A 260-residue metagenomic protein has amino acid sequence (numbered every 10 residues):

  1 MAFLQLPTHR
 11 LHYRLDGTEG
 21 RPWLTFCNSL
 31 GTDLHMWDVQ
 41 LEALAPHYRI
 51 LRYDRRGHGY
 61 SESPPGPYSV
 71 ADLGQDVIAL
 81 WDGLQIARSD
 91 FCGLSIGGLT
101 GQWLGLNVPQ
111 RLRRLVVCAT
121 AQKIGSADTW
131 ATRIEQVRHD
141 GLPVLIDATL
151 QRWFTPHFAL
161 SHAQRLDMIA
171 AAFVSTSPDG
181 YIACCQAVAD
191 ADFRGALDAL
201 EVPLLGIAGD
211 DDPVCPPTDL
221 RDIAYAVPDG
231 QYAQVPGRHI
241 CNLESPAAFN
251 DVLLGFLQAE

Functional and structural regions predicted by a protein language model:
H9-S63: Conserved HGGG/HGGXW glycine-rich cap/lid loop of the alpha/beta-hydrolase fold
D72-S89: Conserved acidic catalytic loop of the alpha/beta-hydrolase fold
L99-N107, L112-G141: Flexible "cap/lid" loop of the alpha/beta hydrolase fold
G125-D128, D140-D198: Conserved alpha/beta-hydrolase catalytic His-Asp/Glu region
L200, G206-A208: Short beta-strand/loop motif that positions the catalytic acidic residue of the alpha/beta-hydrolase fold
D210-C215: Acidic catalytic loop of the alpha/beta-hydrolase fold
L220-I240: Catalytic histidine neighborhood in serine/cysteine hydrolases with alpha/beta-hydrolase-type architecture
R238-N250: Catalytic histidine-centered segment of alpha/beta-hydrolase-like enzymes
